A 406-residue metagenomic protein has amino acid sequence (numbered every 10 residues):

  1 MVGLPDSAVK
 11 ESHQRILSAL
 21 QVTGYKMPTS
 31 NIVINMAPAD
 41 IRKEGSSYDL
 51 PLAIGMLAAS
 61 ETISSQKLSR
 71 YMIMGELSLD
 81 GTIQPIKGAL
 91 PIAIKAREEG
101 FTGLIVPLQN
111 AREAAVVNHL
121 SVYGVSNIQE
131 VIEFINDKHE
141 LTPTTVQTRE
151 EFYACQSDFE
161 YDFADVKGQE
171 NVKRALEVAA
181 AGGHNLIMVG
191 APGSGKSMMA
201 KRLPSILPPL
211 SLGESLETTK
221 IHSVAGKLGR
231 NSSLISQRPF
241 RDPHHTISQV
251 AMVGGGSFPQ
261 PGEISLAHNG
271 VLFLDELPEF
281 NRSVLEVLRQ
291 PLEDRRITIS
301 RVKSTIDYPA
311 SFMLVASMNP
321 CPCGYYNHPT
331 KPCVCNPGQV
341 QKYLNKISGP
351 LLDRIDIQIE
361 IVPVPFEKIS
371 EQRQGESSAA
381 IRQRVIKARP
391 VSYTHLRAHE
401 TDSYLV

Functional and structural regions predicted by a protein language model:
M1-I187, A191-S194: Peripheral, non-AAA+ core regions of ATP-driven protein-machinery
E140-V178, G213-I264: P-loop NTPase nucleotide-binding/switch module
V189-A225: Walker A/P-loop
P259-Q260, S265-N269, S300-N319, T330-K331 (+1 more regions): AAA+/SF3 P-loop NTPase mechanochemical coupling elements
P261-L292, Y326, L351: Conserved AAA+/SF3 P-loop NTPase catalytic/coupling segment centered on the Walker-B
E286-V302, I306: Conserved catalytic/switch belt of AAA+ P-loop NTPases
K331-I361: A short helix-turn-beta junction within AAA+ P-loop NTPase domains corresponding to the substrate/partner-engaging
T394-T401: Conserved small/polar residues in nucleotide/adenosyl-binding loops
